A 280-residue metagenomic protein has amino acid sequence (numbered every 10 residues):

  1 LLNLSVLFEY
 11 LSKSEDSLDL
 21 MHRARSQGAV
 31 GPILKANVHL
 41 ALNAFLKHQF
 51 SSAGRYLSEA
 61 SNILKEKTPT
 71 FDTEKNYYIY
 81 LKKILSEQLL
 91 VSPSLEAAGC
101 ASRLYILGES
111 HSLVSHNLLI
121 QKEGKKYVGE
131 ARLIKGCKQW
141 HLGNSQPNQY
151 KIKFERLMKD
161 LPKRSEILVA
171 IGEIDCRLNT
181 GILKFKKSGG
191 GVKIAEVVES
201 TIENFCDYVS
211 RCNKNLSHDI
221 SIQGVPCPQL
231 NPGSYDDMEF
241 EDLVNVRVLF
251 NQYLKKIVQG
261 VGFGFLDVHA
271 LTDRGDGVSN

Functional and structural regions predicted by a protein language model:
L104-E196, S200: Conserved SGNH/GDSL esterase-like catalytic core that processes O-acyl groups on lipids and polysaccharides
G172-D175, V209-V244, A270-G275: Active-site segments of SGNH/GDSL-like serine hydrolases that catalyze O-acetyl group transfer/hydrolysis on lipids
T201, L230-V268: Substrate-gating cap/lid alpha-helix
